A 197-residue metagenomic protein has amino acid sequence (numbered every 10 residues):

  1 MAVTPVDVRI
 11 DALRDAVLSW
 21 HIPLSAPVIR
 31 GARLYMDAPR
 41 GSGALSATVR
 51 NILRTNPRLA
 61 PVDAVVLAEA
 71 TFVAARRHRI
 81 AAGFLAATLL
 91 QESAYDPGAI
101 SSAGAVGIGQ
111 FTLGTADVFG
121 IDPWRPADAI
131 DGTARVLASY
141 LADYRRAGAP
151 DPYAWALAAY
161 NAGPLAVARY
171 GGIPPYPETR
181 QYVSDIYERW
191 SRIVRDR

Functional and structural regions predicted by a protein language model:
A2-A70: N-terminal export signals and maturation junctions of secreted/periplasmic proteins
V49-P57, G98, T115, F119-D122: A short, mixed-charge helix-start or loop-turn motif at secondary-structure junctions
V62-R76, G83, I108, L113-R169 (+2 more regions): Alpha-helical segment that forms one wall of the substrate-binding/catalytic cleft in peptidoglycan-active domains
R79-A82, S102-G104: Short, flexible loop/turn motifs enriched in small residues
A82, E92-A99: Conserved alpha-helical segments that form or flank metal/cofactor-binding pockets of metalloenzymes
A99-S101, Y170: Short, solvent-exposed loop/turn and secondary-structure capping segments
I173: Catalytic-site neighborhood detector that most strongly recognizes the C-terminal catalytic loop/helix of tyrosine
